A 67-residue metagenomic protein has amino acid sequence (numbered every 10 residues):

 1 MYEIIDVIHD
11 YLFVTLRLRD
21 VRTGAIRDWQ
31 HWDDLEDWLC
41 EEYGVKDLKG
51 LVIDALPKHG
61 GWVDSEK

Functional and structural regions predicted by a protein language model:
M1-I5: Charged, amphipathic alpha-helical segments
I8-K67: Acidic, low-complexity, intrinsically disordered interaction modules
